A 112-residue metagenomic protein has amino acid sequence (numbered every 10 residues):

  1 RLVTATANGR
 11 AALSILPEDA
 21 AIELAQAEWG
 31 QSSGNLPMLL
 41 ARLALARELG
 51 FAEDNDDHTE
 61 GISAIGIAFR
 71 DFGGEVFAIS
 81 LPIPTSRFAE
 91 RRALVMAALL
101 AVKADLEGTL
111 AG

Functional and structural regions predicted by a protein language model:
R1-H58: Short, solvent-exposed recognition segments
G9, E18, A27, I67-A68 (+1 more regions): Surface-exposed beta-strand edges and their flanking turn/coil or helix-capping segments
A11-L13, S63, A78-S80: Residues embedded in well-ordered beta-strands
L36-P37, R42, E60, V76-G112: Juxtadomain coupling helices with adjacent low-complexity linkers
E60-A68: A short beta-strand signature within small-molecule sensing/ligand-binding domains used in signal transduction
R70-E75: Flexible loop/coil segments at beta-strand boundaries within sensory signal-transduction domains
